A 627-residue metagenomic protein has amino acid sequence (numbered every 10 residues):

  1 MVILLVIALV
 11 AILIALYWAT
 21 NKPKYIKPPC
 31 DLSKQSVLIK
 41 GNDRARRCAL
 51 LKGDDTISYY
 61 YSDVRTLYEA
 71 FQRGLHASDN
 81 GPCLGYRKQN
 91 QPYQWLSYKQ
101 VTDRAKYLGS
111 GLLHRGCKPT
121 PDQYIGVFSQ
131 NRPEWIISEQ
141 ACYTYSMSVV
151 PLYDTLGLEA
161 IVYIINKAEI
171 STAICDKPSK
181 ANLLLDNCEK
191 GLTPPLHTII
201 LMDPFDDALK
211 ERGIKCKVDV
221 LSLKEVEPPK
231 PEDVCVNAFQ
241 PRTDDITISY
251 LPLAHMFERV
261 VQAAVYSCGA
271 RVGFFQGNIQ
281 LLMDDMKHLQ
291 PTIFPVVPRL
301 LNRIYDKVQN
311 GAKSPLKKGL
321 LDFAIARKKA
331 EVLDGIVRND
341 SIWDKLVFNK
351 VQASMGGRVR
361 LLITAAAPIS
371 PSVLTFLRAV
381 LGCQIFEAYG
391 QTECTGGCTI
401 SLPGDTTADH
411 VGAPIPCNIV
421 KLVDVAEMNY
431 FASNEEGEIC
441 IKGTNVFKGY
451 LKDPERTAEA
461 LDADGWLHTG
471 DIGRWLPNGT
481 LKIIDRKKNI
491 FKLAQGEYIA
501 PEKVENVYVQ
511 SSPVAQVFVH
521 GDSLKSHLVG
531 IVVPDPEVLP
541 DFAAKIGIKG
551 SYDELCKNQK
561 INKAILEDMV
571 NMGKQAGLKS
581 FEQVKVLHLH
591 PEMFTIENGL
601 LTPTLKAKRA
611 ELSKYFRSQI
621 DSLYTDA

Functional and structural regions predicted by a protein language model:
M1-R44, T144-E225, L566-E567: Structural core segment of the AMP-binding/adenylate-forming
L16-A19, R46-K52, A70-S97, H114-R115 (+3 more regions): AMP-dependent adenylate-forming
A19-K24, N90, S179-N237, V308-K350: ANL superfamily adenylate-forming
Y59, D63, L84-Q140, G157-I165 (+1 more regions): Conserved AMP-binding/adenylate-forming core of the ANL superfamily
L156-E189, A238-T247, Q262, N278-I293: Conserved ATP-dependent adenylate/AMP-binding module captured primarily in the ANL superfamily
V218-L221, T292-P295, I304-T407: Gly/Ser/Thr-rich phosphate-binding loop
M428-N434, E438-L493: Conserved ATP-binding/catalytic segment of the ANL
Q516-F518, L566-A627: Conserved C-terminal "lid"/linker of ANL adenylate-forming enzymes
